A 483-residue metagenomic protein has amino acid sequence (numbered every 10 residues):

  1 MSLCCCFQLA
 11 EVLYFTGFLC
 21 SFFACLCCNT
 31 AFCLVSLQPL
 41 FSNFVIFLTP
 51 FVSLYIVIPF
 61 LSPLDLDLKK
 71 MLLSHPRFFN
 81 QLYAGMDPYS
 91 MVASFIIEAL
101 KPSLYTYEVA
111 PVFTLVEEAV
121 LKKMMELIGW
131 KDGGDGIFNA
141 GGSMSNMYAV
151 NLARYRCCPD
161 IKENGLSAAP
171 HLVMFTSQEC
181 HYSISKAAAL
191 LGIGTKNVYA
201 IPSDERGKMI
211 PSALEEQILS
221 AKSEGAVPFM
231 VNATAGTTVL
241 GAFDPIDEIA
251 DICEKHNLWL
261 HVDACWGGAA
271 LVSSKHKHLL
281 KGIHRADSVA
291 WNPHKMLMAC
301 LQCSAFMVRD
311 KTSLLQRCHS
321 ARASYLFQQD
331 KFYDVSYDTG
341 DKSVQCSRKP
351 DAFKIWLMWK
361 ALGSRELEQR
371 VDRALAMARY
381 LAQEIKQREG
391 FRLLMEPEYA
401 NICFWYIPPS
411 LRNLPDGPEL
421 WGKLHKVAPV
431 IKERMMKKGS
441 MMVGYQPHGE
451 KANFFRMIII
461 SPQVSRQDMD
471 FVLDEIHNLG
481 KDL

Functional and structural regions predicted by a protein language model:
M1, A31, S42-G133, E433-V443 (+4 more regions): N-terminal entrance/gating region of PLP-dependent enzymes' catalytic architecture
S2-F51: Hydrophobic alpha-helical membrane-insertion segments
I96, E117, L121-M124, N146-C157 (+2 more regions): Buried hydrophobic packing segments
L100-E108, W130-F138, A168-L172, T195-S203 (+4 more regions): Glycine- and acidic
G141, S145-S313: Conserved PLP-enzyme active-site core in the AAT-like
T237, H256, V272, K281-R388: Active-site C-terminal subdomain of aminotransferase-like
M395-F404: Conserved glycine-rich beta-strand-loop-beta hairpin in the small C-terminal domain of fold type I
C403-K423, S440-D470: Conserved PLP-binding active-site segment of the aspartate aminotransferase-like
